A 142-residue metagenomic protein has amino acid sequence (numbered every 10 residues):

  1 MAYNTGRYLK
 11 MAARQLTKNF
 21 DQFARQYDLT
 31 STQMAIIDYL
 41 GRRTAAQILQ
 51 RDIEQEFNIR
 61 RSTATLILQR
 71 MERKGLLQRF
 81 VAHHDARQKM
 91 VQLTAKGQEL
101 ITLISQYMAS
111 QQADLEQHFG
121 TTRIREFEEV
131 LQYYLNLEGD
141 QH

Functional and structural regions predicted by a protein language model:
M1-Y27: N-terminal leader segment of winged-helix/HTH proteins
L9-A12, L16-N19, F57, L100 (+2 more regions): Alpha-helical linker/hinge and terminal dimerization helices associated with HTH transcriptional regulators
K18-R60: N-terminal helix-turn-helix DNA-binding core of bacterial DNA-binding proteins
Q22, R70, Y133: Alpha-helical DNA-recognition elements
Q50, L68-Q69: Short, hydrophobic-biased segments on the C-terminal half of alpha helices that form "recognition helices"
Q69-E129: Charged, amphipathic alpha-helical coiled-coil/dimerization segments
